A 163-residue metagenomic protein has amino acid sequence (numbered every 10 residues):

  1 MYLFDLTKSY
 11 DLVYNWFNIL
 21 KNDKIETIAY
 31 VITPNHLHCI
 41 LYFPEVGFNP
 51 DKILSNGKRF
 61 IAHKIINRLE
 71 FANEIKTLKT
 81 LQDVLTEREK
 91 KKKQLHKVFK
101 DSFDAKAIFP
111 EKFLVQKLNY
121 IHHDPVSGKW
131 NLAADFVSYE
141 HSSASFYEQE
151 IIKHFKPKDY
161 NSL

Functional and structural regions predicted by a protein language model:
M1-L163: Short catalytic/metal-binding and nucleic-acid-binding patches
